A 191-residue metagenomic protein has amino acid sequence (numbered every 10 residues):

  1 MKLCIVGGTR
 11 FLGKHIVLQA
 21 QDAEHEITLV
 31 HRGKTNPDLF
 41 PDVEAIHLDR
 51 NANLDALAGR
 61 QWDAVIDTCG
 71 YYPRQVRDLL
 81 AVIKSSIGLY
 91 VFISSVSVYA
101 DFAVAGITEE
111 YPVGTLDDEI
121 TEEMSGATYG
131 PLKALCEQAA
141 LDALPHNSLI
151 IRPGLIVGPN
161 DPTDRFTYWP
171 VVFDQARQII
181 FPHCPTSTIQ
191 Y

Functional and structural regions predicted by a protein language model:
L3-H25: N-terminal Rossmann NAD(P)H-binding glycine-rich loop of SDR-like oxidoreductase domains
T9, K34-I87, F92, V98-D101: NAD(P)H-binding glycine-rich loop region in Rossmannoid oxidoreductase-like domains and their noncatalytic homologs
E26-R32: Conserved glycine-rich Rossmann-like NAD(P)H-binding loop of the short-chain dehydrogenase/reductase
V96-A127, D142: Active-site "gating" loop of Rossmann-like NAD(P)-dependent oxidoreductase/epimerase domains
T121, V172-Y191: A conserved pocket-lining segment of Rossmann-fold NAD(P)-dependent short-chain dehydrogenase/reductase
Y129-K133: Active-site YXXXK catalytic motif of short-chain dehydrogenase/reductase
C136-P159: Conserved beta-loop-beta element that borders a ligand/cofactor-binding pocket
G154-T163, H183-Y191: Glycine-rich "substrate-gating" loop/helix at the edge of Rossmann-like oxidoreductase active sites
